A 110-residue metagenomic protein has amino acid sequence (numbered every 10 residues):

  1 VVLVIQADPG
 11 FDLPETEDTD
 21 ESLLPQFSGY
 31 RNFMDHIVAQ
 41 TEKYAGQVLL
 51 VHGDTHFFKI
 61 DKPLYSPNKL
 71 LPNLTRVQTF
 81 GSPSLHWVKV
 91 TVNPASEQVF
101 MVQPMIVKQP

Functional and structural regions predicted by a protein language model:
V1-P63: His/acidic metal-ligating clusters that form di-metal
F57-P110: Binuclear metal-dependent phosphoesterase catalytic core
